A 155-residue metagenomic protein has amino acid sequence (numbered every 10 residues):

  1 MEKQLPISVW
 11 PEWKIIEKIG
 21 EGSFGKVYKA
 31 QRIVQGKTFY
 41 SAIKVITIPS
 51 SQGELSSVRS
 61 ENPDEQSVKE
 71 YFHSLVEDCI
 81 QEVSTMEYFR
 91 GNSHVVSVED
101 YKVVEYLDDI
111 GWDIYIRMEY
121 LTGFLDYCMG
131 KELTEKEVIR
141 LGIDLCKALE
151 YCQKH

Functional and structural regions predicted by a protein language model:
K26: Conserved N-lobe ATP-binding subsite of Hanks-type protein kinase domains, especially the beta3 VAIK lysine
V34-C79: ATP-binding glycine-rich loop module of kinase domains
S84-S93: Structural motif at the C-terminus of the N-lobe alphaC helix and the adjacent alphaC-beta4 loop of the Hanks-type
S97-W112: Short beta-strand micro-motifs within the conserved protein kinase catalytic domain, predominantly in the N-lobe
D109-F124: Conserved short submotifs of the Hanks-type protein kinase catalytic core that shape the nucleotide-binding pocket
F124-T134: AlphaC helix of the protein kinase catalytic domain
L141-G142: Activation segment signature within eukaryotic-like protein kinase domains
K147-H155: Protein kinase catalytic-loop region centered on the HRD/HxD motif
